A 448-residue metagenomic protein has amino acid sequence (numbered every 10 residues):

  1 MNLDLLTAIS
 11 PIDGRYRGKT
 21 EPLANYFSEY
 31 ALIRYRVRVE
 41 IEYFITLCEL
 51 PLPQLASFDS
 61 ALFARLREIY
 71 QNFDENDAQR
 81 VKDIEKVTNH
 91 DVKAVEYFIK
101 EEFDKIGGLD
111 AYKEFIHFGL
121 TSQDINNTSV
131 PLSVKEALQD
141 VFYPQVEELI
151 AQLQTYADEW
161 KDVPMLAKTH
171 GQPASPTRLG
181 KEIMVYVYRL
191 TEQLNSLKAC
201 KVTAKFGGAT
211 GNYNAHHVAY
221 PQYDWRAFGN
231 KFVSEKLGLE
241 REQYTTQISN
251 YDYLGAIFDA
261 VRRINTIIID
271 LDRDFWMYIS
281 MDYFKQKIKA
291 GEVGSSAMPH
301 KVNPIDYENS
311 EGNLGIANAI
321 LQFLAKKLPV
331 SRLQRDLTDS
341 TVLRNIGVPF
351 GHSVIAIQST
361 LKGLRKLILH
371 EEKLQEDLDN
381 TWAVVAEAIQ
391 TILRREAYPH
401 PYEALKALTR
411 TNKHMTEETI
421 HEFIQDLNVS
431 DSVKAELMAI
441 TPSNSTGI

Functional and structural regions predicted by a protein language model:
M1-Y213, Y220, D224-F232, G294 (+5 more regions): A helix-coil-helix interface module used to build multimeric assemblies and to scaffold catalytic/cofactor sites
N2-E29, E68, V293-I448: Catalytic-core signal marking the mid-to-C-terminal active-site face
E42-L47, F98, E102, A137 (+17 more regions): Generic, well-ordered alpha-helical scaffold segments in large soluble proteins
D104-D110, K198-A199, S280-Y283, N318-Q322 (+1 more regions): Proline-centered turn/helix-capping motifs that create local helix->coil transitions or kinks
K135-Y143, E147-I150, Q154, M184-V187 (+7 more regions): Short amphipathic alpha-helical segments with heptad-repeat character
D158-K161, V202, W276, Y283 (+3 more regions): Alpha-helical coiled-coil oligomerization motifs
Q193, E240-E242, T246-R332: Glycine-rich anion/phosphate-binding loop at the beta-strand->alpha-helix junction
Y223-Q247, Y251: Active-site-adjacent "gating/activation" loops or surface patches in catalytic cores
